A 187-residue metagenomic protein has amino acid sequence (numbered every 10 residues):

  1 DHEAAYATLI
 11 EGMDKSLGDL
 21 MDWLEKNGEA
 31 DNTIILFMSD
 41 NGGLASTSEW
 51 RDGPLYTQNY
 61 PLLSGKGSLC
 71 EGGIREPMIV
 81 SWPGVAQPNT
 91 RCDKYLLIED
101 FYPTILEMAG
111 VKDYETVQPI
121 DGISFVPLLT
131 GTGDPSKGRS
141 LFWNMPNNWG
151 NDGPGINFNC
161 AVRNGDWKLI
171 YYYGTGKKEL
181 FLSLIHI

Functional and structural regions predicted by a protein language model:
D1-H2, Y56: Aromatic- and acidic-residue-enriched carbohydrate-binding clefts of CAZyme catalytic domains
H2-E11, Y95: Catalytic nucleophile-loop/oxyanion-hole region of alpha/beta-hydrolase and closely related hydrolase-like folds
Y6, I10, L17, I34-S39 (+3 more regions): Beta-strand elements within well-structured catalytic alpha/beta cores of enzymes that handle phosphate/sulfate esters
G12-E49: Metal-dependent active-site segment of extracytoplasmic phospho-/sulfohydrolases and closely related
F37, S68, I74-R75: Alpha-amylase-like alpha-glycosidases and glucanotransferases acting on alpha-linked glucans and related
G43-L69, A86-K94, E99-F181: C-terminal cap/loop subdomain of S1 sulfatases and analogous C-terminal strand-loop tails that border
I185-I187: Conserved small/polar residues in nucleotide/adenosyl-binding loops
